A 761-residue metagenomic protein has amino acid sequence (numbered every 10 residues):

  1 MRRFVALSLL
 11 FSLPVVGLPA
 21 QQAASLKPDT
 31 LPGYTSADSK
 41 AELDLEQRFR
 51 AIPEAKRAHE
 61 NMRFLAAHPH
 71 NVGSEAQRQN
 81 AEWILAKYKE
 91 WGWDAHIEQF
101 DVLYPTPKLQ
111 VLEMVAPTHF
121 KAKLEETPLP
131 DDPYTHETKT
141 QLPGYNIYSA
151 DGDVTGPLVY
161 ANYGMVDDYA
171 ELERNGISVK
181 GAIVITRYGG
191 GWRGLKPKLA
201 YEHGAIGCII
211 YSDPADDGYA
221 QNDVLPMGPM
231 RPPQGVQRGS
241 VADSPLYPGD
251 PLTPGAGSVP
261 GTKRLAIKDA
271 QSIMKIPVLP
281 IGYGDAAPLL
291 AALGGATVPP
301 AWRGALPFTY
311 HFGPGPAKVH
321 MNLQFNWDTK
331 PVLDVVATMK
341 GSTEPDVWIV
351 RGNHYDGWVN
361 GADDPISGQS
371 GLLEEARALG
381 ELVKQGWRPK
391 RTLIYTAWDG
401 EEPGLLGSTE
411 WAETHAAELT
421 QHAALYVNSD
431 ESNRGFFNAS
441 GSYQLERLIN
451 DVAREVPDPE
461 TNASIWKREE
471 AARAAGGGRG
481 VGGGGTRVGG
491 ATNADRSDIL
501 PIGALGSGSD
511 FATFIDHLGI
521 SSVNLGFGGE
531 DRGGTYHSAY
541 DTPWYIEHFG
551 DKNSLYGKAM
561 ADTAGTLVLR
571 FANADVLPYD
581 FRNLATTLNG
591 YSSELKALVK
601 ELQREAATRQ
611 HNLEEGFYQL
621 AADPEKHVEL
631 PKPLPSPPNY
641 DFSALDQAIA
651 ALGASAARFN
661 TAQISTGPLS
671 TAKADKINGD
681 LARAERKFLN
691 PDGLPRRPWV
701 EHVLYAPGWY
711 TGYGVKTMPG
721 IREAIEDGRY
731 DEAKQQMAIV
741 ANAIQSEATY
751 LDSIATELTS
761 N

Functional and structural regions predicted by a protein language model:
A6-V16: Bacterial N-terminal signal peptides
Q22-K40, D44, A51, R63-S178 (+2 more regions): Noncatalytic luminal/extracellular "stalk/propeptide" segments of secretory-pathway proteins
D44-I52, A66-E75, G144-S149, Y160 (+12 more regions): Second-shell loop/turn segments in exported
I52, H119-A122, S149, P232-T297 (+6 more regions): Metal-dependent peptidase/peptidase-like ectodomains
H136-E171, L246-D363, R377, E381-Q385: Soluble metallo-hydrolase cores and metallopeptidase-like ectodomains found primarily in the secretory/periplasmic
A161-M230, S342, D346-W348, W358 (+4 more regions): A conserved hydrophobic secondary-structure block that centers on an alpha-helix together with its immediately flanking
P214, V335, R351-L405, A564-L567: Alpha-helical metal-binding/catalytic segments enriched in His/Glu/Asp
G667-N761: C-terminal amphipathic alpha-helical interaction region
